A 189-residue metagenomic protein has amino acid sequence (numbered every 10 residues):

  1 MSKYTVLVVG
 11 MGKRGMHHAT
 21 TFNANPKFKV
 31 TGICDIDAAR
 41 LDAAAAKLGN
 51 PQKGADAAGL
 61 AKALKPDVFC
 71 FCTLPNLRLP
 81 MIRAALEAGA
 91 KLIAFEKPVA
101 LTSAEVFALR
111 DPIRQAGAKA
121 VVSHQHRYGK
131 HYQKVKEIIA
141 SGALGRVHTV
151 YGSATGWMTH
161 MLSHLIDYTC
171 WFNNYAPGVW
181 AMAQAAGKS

Functional and structural regions predicted by a protein language model:
M1-L48: N-terminal Rossmann-like dinucleotide-binding module
S2-Y4, K91, A118, V147-H148: Nucleotide donor/acceptor-binding cores
H18, L48-P112: Beta-loop-alpha module in the N-terminal Rossmann-like domain of NAD(P)-dependent dehydrogenases, especially those
V99-A100, H126, A154-T159: Short histidine/acidic/glycine/proline-rich micro-motifs that form metal- and phosphate-coordinating active-site loops
A108-H126, G145-V150: Rossmann-fold dehydrogenase core element
K130-T149: Rossmann-like NAD(P)H-binding beta-loop-alpha module
V147-S189: Rossmann-like dinucleotide-binding domain that binds NAD(P)(H)
